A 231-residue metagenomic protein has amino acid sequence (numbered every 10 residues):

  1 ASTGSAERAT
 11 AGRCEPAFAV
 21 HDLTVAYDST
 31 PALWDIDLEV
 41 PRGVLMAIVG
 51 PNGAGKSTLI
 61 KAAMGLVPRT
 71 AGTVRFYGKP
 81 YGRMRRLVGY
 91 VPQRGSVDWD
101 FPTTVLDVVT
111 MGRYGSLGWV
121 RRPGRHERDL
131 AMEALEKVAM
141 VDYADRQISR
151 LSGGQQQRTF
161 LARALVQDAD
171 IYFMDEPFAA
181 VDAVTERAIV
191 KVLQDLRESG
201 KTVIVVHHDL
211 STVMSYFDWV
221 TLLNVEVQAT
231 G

Functional and structural regions predicted by a protein language model:
V49-P51: The feature captures the beta-strand-to-loop junction immediately N-terminal to the Walker
M64: Helix-to-loop junction immediately C-terminal to a conserved catalytic motif
G72-M84: Conserved ABC transporter NBD signature motif
T110, R125-Y143: Conserved ABC ATPase "signature" region
Q147-L151, Q155: Conserved ABC ATPase signature
Y172-D175: Catalytic Walker B motif of ABC-type/P-loop ATPase nucleotide-binding domains
H207-H208: H-loop/switch region of ABC-family ATPase nucleotide-binding domains
